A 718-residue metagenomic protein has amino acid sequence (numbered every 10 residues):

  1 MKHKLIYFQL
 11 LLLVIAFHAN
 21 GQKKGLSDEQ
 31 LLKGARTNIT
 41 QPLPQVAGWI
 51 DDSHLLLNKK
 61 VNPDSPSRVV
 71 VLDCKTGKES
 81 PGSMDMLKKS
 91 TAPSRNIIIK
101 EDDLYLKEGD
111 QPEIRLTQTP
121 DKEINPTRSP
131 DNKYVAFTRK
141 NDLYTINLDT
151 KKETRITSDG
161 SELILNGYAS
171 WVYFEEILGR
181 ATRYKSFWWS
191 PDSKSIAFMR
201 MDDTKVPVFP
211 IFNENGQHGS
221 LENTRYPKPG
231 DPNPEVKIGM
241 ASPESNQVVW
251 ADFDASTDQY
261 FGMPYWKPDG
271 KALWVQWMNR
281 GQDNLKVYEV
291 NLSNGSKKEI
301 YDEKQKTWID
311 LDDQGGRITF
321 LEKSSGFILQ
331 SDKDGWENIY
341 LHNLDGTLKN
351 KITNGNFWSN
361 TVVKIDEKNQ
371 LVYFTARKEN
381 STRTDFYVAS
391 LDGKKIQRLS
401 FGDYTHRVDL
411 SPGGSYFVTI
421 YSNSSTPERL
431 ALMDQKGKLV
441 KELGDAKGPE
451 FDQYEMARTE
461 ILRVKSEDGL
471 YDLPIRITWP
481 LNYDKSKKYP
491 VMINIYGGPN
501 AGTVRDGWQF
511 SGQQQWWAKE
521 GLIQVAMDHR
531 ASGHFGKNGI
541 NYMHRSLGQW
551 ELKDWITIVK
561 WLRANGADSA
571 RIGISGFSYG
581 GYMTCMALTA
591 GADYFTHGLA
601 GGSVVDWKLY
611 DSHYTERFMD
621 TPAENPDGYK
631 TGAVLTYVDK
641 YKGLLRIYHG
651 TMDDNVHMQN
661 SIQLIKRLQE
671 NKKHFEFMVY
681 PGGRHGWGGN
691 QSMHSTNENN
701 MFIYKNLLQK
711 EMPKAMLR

Functional and structural regions predicted by a protein language model:
M1-S27: Bacterial Sec-dependent N-terminal signal peptides
R36-Q41, E123-N125, L163-T182, S256-F261 (+4 more regions): Short glycine-/Asp-/Thr-/Trp-enriched loop segments that recur within the blades of beta-propeller repeat domains
P44-A47, S53, N58-P63, S67-V69 (+17 more regions): Non-catalytic accessory segments flanking enzyme active sites
L56-N62, P93-D103, K107-E108, V135-D142 (+14 more regions): Beta-strand C-termini and the immediately following turn/loop, strongest in propeller blades
C74-K75, E108-Q111, L148-K151, S242-N246 (+4 more regions): Short loop/turn segments that connect beta-strands within beta-propeller blades
C74-L87, I156-W188, S195-W250, G437-P449 (+1 more regions): Predominantly five- to eight-bladed beta-propeller fold
M199-K349: Beta-propeller domains
V208, M263-Y265, G270, T405-R718: Serine-hydrolase catalytic core recognition
